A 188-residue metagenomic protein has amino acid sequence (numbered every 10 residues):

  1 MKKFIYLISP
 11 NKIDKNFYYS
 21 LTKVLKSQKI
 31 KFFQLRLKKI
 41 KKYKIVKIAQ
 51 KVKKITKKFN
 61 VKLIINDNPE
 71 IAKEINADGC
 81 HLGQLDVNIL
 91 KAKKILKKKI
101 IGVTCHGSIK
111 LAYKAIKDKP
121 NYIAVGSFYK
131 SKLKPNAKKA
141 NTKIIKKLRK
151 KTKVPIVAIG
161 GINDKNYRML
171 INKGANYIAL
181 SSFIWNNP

Functional and structural regions predicted by a protein language model:
M1-S20: N-terminal amphipathic alpha-helix/helix-capping segment at the start of soluble metabolic enzymes
K3-S9, F33-L35, L63-I65, C80-L82 (+4 more regions): Hydrophobic faces of well-ordered beta-strands that scaffold small-molecule active sites in alpha/beta enzyme cores
L7, L82-A92, A124-N136, G161-P188: Glycine-rich phosphate-binding active-site loops on the catalytic face of alpha/beta enzymes
L21-R36, D118: Catalytic domains of carbohydrate-active enzymes, especially glycoside hydrolases
V24, L63-C80, G107-K119, K151-A158 (+1 more regions): Catalytic cores of alpha/beta
F32-I95: N-terminal active-site wall of soluble small-molecule enzyme domains
V46-I65, K91-S108, A137-G161: Alpha-helix-loop-beta-strand connector modules within alpha/beta enzyme cores
E74-Q84, V103-K150, N187: Glycine/Thr-rich beta-alpha phosphate-binding loop at enzyme active sites
